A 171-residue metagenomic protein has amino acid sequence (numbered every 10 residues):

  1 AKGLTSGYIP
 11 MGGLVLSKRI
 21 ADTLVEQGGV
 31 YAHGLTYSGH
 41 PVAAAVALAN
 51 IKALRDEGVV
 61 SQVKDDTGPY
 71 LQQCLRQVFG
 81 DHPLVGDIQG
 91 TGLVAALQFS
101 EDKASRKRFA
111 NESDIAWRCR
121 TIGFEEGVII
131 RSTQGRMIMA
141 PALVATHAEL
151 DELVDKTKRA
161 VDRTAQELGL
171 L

Functional and structural regions predicted by a protein language model:
A1-L171: Conserved N-terminal phosphate-binding loop of PLP-dependent enzymes in the Aspartate aminotransferase
